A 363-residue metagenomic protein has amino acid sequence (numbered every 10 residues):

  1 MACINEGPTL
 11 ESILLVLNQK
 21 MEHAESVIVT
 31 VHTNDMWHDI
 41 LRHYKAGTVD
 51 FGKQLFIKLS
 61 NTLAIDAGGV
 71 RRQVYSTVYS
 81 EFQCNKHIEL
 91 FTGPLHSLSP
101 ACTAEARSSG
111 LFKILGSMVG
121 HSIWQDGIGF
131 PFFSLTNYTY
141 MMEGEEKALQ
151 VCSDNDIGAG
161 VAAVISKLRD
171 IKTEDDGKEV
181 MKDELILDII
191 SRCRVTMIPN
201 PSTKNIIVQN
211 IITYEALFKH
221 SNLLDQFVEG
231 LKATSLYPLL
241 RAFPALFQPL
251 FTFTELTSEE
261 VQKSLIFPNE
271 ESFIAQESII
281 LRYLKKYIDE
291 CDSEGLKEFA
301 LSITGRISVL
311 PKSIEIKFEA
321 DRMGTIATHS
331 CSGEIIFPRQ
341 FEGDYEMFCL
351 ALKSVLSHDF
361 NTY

Functional and structural regions predicted by a protein language model:
M1-W124, G129-L135, E143-V151, D292: Hydrophobic, conserved cores of late-appearing folded domains
L17-R42, N137-Y363: C-terminal catalytic/scaffold cores in eukaryotic proteins
